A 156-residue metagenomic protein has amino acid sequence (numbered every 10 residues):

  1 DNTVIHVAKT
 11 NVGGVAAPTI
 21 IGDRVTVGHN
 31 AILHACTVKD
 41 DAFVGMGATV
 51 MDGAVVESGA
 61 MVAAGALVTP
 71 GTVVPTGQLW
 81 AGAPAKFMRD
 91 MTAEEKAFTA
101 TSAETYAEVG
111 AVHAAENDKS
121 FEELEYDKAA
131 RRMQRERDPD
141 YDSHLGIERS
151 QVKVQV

Functional and structural regions predicted by a protein language model:
D1-K9, R24: Glycine-rich, small/polar surface segments that engage phosphate groups of diverse ligands
H6-T19, H29, T37-V38, F43-G146: Glycine-rich hexapeptide-repeat left-handed beta-helix
V154-V156: N-terminal organelle transit peptides
